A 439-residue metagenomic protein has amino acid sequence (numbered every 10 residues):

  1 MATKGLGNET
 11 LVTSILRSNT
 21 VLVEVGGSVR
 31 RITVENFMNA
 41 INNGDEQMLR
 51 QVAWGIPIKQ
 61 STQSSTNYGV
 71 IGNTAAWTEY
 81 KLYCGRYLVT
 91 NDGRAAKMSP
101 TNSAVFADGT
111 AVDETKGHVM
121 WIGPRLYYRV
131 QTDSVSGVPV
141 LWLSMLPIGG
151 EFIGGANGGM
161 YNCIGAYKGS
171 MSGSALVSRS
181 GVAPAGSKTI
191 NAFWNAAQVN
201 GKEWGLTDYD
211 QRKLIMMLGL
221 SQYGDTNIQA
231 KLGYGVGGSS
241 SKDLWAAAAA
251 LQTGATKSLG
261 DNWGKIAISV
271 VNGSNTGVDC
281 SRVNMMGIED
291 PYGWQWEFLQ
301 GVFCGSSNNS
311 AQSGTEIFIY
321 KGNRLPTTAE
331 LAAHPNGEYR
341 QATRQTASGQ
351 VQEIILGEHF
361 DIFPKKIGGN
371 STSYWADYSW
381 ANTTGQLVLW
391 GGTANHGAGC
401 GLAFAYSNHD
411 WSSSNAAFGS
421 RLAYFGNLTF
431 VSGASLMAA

Functional and structural regions predicted by a protein language model:
A2-G44: Extracellular repetitive beta-rich solenoid segments
V25-S28, L126-R129, K168-M171, Q211 (+3 more regions): Acidic glycine-/aspartate-rich tracts in secreted/extracellular proteins
D45-I122, Y128-V130, A439: GGW-centered surface loops in extracellular recognition modules
W54, K213, Y234-S258, N262 (+3 more regions): C-terminal, surface-exposed recognition/capping segments
T110-G117, W142-P291, Q295: Short aromatic-cysteine micro-motif
W121, G137-V138: Hydrophobic structural segments
R129-V135, M171-L176, A398-G399, F430-S432: Short, solvent-exposed loop/turn elements at domain surfaces
G305-G322: A short, polar/charged loop-to-alpha-helix boundary motif
